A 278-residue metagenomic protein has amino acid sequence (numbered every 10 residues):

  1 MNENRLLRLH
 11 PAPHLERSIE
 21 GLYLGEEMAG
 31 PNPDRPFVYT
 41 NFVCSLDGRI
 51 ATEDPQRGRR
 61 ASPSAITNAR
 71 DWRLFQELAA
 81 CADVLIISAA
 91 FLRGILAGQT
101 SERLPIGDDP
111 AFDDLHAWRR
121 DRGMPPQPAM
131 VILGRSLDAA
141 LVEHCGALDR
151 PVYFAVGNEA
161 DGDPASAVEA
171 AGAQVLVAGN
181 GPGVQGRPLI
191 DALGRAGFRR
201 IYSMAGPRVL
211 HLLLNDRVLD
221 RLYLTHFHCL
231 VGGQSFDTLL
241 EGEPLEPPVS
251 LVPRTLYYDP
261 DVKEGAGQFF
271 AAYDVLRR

Functional and structural regions predicted by a protein language model:
M1-R278: Enzymes that bind and transform nitrogen-containing heteroaromatic metabolites
